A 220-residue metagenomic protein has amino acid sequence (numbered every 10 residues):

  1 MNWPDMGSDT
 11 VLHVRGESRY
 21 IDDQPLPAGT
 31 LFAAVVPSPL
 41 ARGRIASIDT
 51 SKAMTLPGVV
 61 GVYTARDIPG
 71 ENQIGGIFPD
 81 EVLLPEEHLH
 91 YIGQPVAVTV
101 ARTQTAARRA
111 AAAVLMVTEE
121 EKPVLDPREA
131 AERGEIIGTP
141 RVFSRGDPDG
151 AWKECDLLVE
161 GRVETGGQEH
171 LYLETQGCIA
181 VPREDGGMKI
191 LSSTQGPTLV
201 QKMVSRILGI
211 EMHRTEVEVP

Functional and structural regions predicted by a protein language model:
M1-P140, L158-G161: Flexible, low-hydrophobicity surface segments
M54, S205, G209-M212: Residue-level preference for well-ordered alpha-helical positions
V62, S144-R145, D149-A151: Predominantly extracellular/luminal regions of secreted and cell-surface proteins, especially disulfide-bonded
A65, H213-P220: Beta-strand segments within the central parallel beta-sheet cores of soluble alpha/beta enzyme folds
D67, S193-Q195, P220: An acidic- and aromatic-residue-enriched active-site/binding cleft used to recognize and process polar
T139-P140, S144, G167: N-terminal amphipathic, basic helical "cap/leader" segment at the start of enzyme domains
P148, W152-L208: Conserved beta-alpha junction segments in alpha/beta enzyme cores
